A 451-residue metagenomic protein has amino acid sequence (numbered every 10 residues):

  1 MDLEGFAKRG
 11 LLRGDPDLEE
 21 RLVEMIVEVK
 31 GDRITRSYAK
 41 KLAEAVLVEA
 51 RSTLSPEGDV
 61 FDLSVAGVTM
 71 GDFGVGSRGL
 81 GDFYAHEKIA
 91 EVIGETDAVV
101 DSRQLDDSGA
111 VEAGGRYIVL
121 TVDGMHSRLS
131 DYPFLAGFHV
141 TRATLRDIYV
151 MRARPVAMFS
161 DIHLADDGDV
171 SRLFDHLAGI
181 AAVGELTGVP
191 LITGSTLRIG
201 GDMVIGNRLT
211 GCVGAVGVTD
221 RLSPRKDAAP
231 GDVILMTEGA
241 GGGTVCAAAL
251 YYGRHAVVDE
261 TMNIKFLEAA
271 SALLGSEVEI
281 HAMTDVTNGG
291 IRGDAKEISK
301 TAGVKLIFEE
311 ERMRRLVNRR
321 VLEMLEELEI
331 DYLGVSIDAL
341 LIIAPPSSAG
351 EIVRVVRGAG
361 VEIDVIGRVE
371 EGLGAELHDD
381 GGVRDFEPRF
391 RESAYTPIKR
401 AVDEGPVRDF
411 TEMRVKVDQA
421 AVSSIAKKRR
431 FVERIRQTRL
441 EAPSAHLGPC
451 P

Functional and structural regions predicted by a protein language model:
D2-L63, V361-P451: Acidic, Ser/Thr/Pro-rich beta/coil linker or hinge segments at domain junctions
A50-E238, G242, R430, R434-H446: Glycine-rich phosphate/pyrophosphate-binding loop regions near the starts of catalytic domains
L105, G334-A339: Short Gly/Ser/Thr- and Asp/Glu-enriched loop/turn motifs at secondary-structure junctions
R208-V218, P346, A375-V383: C-terminal edge-of-domain segments
S223-A272: Short, acidic (Asp/Glu-rich) active-site segment that either coordinates a divalent metal cofactor
T261-S336: Active-site-proximal betaalpha loop/short-helix elements that scaffold phosphoryl/nucleotidyl transfer chemistry
V286, K305-L316, L333-G334, V355-H378: Beta-strand->loop->alpha-helix junctions that form or flank phosphate-binding loops in nucleotide-handling enzymes
I343-G350: Helix N-cap motif at beta-to-alpha junctions
